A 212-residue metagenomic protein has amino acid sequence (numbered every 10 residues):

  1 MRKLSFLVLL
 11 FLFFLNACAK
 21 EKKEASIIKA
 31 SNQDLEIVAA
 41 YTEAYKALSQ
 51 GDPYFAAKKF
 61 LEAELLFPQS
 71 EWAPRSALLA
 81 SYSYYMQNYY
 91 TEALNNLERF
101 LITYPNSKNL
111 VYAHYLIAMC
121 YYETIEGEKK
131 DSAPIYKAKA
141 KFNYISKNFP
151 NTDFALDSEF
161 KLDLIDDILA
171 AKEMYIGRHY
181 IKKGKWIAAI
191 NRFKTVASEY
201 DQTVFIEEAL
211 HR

Functional and structural regions predicted by a protein language model:
M1-C18: Sec-dependent bacterial lipoprotein signal peptides
F14-R212: Acidic, polar-rich low-complexity tracts and alpha-helical solenoid repeat scaffolds
